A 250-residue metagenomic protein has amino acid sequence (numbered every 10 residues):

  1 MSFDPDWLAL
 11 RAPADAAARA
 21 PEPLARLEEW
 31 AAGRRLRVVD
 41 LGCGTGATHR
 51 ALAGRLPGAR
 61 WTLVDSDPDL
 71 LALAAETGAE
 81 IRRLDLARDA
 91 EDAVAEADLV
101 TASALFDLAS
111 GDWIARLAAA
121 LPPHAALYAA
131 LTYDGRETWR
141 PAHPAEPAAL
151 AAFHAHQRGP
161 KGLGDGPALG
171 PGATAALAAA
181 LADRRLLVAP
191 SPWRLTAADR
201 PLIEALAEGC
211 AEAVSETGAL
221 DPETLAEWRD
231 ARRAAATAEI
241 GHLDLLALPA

Functional and structural regions predicted by a protein language model:
M1-A31: Class I SAM-dependent methyltransferase Rossmann-like catalytic core, especially the SAM/SAH-binding loop
R35-G44: Conserved class I S-adenosyl-L-methionine
G46-D89: Class I SAM-dependent methyltransferase SAM/SAH-binding core
D89-E96: Short amphipathic alpha-helix with an adjacent loop that forms part of the alpha/beta core around
T101: A conserved beta-strand element that flanks and buttresses the S-adenosyl-L-methionine
L108-L121: A short, conserved alpha-helix within the catalytic core of class I
H124-P190: Conserved catalytic/acceptor-binding region of the Class I
A189-A235: C-terminal helical/coil "lid" or tail adjacent to the Rossmann-like core of SAM-dependent
